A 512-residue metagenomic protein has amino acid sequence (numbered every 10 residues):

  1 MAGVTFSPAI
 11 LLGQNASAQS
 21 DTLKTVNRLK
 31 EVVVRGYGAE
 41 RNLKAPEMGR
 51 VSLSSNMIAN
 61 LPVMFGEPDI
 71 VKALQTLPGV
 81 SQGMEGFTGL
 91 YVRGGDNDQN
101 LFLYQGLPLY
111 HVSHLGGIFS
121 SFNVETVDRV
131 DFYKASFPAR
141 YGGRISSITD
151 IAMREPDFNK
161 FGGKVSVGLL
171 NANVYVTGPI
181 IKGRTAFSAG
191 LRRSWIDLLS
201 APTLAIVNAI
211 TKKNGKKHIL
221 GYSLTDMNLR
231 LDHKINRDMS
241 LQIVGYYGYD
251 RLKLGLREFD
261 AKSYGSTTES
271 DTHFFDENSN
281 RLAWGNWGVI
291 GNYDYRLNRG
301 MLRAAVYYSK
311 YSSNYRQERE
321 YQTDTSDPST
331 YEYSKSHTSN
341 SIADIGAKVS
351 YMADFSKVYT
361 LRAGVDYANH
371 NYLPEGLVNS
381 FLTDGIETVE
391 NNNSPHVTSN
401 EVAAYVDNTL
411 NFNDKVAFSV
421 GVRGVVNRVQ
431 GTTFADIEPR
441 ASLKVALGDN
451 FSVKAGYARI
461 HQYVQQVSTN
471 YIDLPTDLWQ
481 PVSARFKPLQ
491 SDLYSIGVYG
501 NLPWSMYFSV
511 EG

Functional and structural regions predicted by a protein language model:
K44-D98, G106-F137, R154: Periplasmic N-terminal accessory/gating domains of Gram-negative outer-membrane beta-barrel systems
Q75, D276-G288, N292-Y293, P395-S399 (+1 more regions): Outer-membrane beta-barrel signature, preferentially recognizing the C-terminal barrel domain of Gram-negative
G117-S120, D128-P138, S147-G178, A186-L191 (+3 more regions): Short strand-turn segments of transmembrane beta-barrel domains in outer membranes, especially the first one or two
R144-S147, S194-A201, L254-D260, F275 (+3 more regions): Surface-exposed extracellular loop regions of Gram-negative outer-membrane beta-barrel proteins
G163-V167, A189-W195, I243-Y249, A304-K310 (+5 more regions): Transmembrane beta-barrel strands of outer-membrane/channel proteins
L170-S194, I210-G255, R281-M301, Y308 (+1 more regions): Transmembrane beta-barrel wall of Gram-negative outer-membrane proteins
S240-R296, K310-S341: Flexible loop and strand-edge segments within Gram-negative outer membrane beta-barrel domains
T360-G448, S452, Q462-V464, S468 (+1 more regions): Signature of Gram-negative outer-membrane beta-barrel scaffolds
